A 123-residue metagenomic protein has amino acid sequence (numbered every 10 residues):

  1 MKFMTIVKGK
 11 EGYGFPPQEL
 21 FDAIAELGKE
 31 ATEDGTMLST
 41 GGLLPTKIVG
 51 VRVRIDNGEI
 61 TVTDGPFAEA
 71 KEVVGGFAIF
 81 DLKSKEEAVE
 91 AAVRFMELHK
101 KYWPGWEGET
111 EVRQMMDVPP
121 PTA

Functional and structural regions predicted by a protein language model:
M1-A123: Conserved, structured core segments of small domains
